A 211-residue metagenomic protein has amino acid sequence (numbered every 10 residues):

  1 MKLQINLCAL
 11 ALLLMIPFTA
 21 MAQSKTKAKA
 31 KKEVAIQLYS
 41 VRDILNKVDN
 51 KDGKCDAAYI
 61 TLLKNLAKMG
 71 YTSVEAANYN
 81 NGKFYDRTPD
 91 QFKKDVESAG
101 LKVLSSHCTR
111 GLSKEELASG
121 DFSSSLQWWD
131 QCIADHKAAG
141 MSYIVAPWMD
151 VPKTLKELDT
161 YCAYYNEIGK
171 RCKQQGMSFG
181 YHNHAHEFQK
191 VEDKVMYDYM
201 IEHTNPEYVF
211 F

Functional and structural regions predicted by a protein language model:
M1-K29: Bacterial Sec-dependent N-terminal signal peptides
M21-S142: N-terminal pre-domain/capping segments
S73, C172-F211: Acidic/histidine-rich catalytic cores of soluble enzymes
N81-F84, S113-K114, V151-T154, H186-V191: Short, small-residue-enriched loops and turns at beta-alpha junctions that line or gate enzyme active sites
Y85-K93, F122-S125, W129, E157-D159 (+1 more regions): Distinct, well-ordered alpha-helical segments
G120-I144, D159-Q175, I201-T204: An active-site-proximal structural segment forming one wall of the substrate-binding cleft that immediately precedes
H136-E157, Q175-E187: Active-site groove signature of glycoside hydrolases
